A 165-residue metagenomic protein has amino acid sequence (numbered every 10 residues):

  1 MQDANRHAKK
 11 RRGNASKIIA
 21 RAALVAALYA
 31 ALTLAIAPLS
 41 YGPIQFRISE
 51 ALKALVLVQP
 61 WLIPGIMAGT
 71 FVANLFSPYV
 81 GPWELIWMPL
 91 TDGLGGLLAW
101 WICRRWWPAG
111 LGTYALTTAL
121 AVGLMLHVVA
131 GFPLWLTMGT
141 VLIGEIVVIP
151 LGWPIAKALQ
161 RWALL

Functional and structural regions predicted by a protein language model:
Q2-L57, W61-P64, A68: Hydrophobic transmembrane alpha-helices
P38-P43, F71-L165: Membrane-embedded alpha-helical hairpins and interfacial helices in multi-pass inner-membrane proteins
